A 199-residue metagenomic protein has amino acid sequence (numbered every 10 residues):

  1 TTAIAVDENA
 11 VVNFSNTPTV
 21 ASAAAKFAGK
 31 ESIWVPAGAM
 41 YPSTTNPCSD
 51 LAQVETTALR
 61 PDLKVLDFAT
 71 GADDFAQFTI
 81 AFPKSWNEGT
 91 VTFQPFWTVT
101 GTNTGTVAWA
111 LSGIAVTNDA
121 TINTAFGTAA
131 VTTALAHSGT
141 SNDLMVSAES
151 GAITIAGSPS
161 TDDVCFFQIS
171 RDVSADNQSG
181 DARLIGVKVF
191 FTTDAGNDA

Functional and structural regions predicted by a protein language model:
T1-A58: Intrinsic low-complexity, repeat-rich intrinsically disordered segments enriched in small/flexible residues
T56-G71: Short carbohydrate-recognition loop motifs
A69-S85, T90: Short beta-strands within extracellular/lumenal beta-sheet-rich domains
G89-V99, V107: A short beta-strand element within beta-rich, extracytoplasmic domains of secreted/secretory-pathway proteins
N103-L111, D181-L184: Short coil-to-beta strand junction motifs in C2/discoidin
T121-G157: Extracellular carbohydrate recognition and processing domains and analogous Trp-centered ligand-binding platforms
G157-V173: Noncatalytic modules at the cell exterior or secretory-pathway interfaces, chiefly beta-strand-rich lectin/adhesion
S170-A199: Proprotein-processing/basic-patch segments
